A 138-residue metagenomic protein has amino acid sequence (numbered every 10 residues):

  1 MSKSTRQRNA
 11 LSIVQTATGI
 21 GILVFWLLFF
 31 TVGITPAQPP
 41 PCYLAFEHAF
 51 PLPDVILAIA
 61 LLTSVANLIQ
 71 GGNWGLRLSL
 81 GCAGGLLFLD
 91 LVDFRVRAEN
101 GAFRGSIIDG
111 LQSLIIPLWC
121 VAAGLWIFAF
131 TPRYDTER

Functional and structural regions predicted by a protein language model:
M1-R138: Topology signature of small-to-medium multi-pass alpha-helical membrane proteins
